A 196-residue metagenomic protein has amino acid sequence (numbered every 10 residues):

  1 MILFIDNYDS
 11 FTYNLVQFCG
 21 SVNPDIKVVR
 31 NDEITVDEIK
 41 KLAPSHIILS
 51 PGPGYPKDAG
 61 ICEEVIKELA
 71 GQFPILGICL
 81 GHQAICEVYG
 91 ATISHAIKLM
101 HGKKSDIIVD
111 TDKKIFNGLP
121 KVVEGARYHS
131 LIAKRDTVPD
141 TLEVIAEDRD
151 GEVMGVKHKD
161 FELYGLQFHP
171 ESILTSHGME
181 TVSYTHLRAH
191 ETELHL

Functional and structural regions predicted by a protein language model:
I2-L3, D9-G77, Y89, L174: Flexible gly/pro-rich beta->alpha loop and the following alpha-helix that scaffold active-site loops
K27-E33, I107-V109, Y128, A146-R149: Short gly/ser/thr-rich secondary-structure transition/capping motifs
P44-G118, E124, S183: Cysteine-nucleophile active-site neighborhood
C79, H129, H169: Active-site glycine-centered loops adjacent to acidic/histidine catalytic or metal-binding residues that shape
K104-D106, V153-G155, G165: Conserved hydrophobic/aromatic beta-strand scaffold that supports enzyme active sites
K113-D160: Catalytic beta-strand/loop cores that center a nucleophilic Ser/Cys/Thr and support acyl-enzyme chemistry
V122, Q167-S176: Phosphate-binding/catalytic loops
T185-L194: Conserved small/polar residues in nucleotide/adenosyl-binding loops
